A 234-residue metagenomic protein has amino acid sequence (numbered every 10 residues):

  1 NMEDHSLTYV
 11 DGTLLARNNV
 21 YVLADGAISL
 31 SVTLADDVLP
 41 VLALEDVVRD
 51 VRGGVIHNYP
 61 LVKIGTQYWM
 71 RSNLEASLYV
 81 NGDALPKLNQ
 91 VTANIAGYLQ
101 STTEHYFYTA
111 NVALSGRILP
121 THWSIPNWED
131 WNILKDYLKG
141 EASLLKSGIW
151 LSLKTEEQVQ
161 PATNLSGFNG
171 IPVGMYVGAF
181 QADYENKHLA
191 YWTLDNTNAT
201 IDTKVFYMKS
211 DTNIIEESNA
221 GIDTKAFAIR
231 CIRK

Functional and structural regions predicted by a protein language model:
N1-V20, W192: Surface-exposed interfaces of beta-sheet-rich extracellular modules
N19, L23, S29-K234: Conserved positions within compact, well-structured domain cores
